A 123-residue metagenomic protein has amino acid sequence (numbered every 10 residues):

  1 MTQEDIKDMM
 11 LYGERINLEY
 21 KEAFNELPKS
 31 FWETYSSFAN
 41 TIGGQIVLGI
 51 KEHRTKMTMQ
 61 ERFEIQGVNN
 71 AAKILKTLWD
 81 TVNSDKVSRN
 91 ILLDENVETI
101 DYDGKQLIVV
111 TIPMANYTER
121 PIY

Functional and structural regions predicted by a protein language model:
M1-Y123: Conserved N-terminal catalytic/coupling substructures associated with nucleotide/phosphate chemistry
